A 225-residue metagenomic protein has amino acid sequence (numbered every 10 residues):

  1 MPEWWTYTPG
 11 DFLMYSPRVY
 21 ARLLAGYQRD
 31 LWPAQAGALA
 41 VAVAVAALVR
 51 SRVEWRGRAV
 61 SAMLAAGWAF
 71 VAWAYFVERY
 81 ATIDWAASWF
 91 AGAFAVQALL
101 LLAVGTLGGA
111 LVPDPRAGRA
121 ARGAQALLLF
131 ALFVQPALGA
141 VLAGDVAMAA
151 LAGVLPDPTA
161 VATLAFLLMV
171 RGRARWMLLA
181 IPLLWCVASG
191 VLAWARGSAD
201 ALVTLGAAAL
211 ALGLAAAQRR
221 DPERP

Functional and structural regions predicted by a protein language model:
M1-Y80: N-terminal topogenic module of multi-pass integral membrane proteins
A34-A46, A93-G109, P156-V170, V203-R219: Hydrophobic cores of alpha-helical transmembrane segments in multi-pass inner/ER membrane proteins, independent
L48-R58, A81-D84, L107-R119, M169-R175: Membrane-interface helix-boundary motifs at transmembrane edges
V60-A69, W176-A188: Central hydrophobic cores of alpha-helical transmembrane segments in multi-pass integral membrane proteins
A74-A81, V134-D145, G190-R196: Juxtamembrane "helix-exit" motif on the non-cytosolic side of transmembrane helices
A81-T82, L168-A180, V187-A201: Membrane-helix boundary connector in multi-pass membrane proteins
A86-A91, A195-A209: Loop-to-transmembrane alpha-helix initiation sites
A86-T163: Membrane-proximal helix-loop-helix units in multi-pass membrane proteins
